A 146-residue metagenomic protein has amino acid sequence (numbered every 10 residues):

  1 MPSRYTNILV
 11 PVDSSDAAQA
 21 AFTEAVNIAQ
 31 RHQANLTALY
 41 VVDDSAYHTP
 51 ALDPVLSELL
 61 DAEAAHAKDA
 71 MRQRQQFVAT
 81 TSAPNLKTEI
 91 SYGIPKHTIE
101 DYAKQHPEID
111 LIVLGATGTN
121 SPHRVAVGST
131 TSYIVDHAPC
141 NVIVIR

Functional and structural regions predicted by a protein language model:
M1-S3, Q76-I112: Structural beta-alpha unit
P2-P54, T81, H106: Small/aliphatic-rich secondary-structure junction motif
D13, A116-T119, R146: Histidine-centered beta-alpha loop that forms part of the nucleotide-sugar donor binding/catalytic region in diverse
T37-L39, K87-S91, I143: General small-molecule cofactor/ligand-binding pocket signal
L56-D69: A short acidic, glycine-rich active-site loop that binds or catalyzes chemistry on phosphate/adenosine moieties
L111-D136: Glycine-rich, Arg-bearing micro-motifs that act as flexible, cationic patches
D136-R146: Short, acidic/small-residue loops that bind anionic groups at enzyme active sites
